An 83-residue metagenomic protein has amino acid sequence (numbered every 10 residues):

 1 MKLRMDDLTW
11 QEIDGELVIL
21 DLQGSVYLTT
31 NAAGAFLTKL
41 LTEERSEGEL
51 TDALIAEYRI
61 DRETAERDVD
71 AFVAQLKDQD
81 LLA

Functional and structural regions predicted by a protein language model:
M1-L22: Long, low-complexity, charged/polar intrinsically disordered regions in eukaryotic proteins
I13, V26-A83: Long, charge-rich, low-complexity alpha-helical segments
